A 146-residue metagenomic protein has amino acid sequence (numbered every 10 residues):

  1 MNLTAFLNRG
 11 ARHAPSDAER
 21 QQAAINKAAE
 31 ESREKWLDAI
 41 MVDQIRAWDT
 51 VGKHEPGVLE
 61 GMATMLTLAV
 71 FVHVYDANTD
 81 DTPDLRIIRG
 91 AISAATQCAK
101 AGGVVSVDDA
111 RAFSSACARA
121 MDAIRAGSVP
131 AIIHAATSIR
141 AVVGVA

Functional and structural regions predicted by a protein language model:
M1-A11: N-terminal acidic, proline/glycine-rich, low-complexity intrinsically disordered segments
T4, T50, T64-T67, T79-T82 (+2 more regions): Residue-identity detector for threonine
R9-R12, R20, R33, R46 (+5 more regions): Arginine residue identity/basic-tract feature
R12-D76, V142-V143: Short terminal alpha-helical segments
R33, D38-Q44, T79-L85, V104-V107 (+1 more regions): Short, Lys/Arg-enriched charge-dense amphipathic segments
M41-A47, I88-A91, A95, I132-I139: Generic structural signal of hydrophobic/aromatic residues within well-ordered alpha-helices of folded domains
V70-R119: Long, low-complexity or tandemly repetitive, helically biased scaffold regions used for multimeric assembly/adhesion
G103-A146: Amphipathic alpha-helical binding modules
